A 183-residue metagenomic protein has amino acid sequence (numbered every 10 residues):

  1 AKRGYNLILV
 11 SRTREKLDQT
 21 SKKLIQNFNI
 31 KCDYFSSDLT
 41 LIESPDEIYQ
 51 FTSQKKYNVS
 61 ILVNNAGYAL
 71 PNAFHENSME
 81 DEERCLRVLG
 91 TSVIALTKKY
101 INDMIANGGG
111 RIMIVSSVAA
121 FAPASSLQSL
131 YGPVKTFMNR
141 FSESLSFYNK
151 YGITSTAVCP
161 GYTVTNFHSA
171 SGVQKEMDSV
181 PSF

Functional and structural regions predicted by a protein language model:
R3, A122, E143-I153: Active-site-adjacent segment of SDR/Rossmann-fold oxidoreductases
Y5-Q19: Conserved glycine-rich Rossmann-like NAD(P)H-binding loop of the short-chain dehydrogenase/reductase
N65-L70: Conserved NAD(P)H cofactor-binding loop of Rossmann-fold oxidoreductase domains
A73-H75, D81-L86: Substrate-binding pocket helix/loop in short-chain dehydrogenase/reductase
T97, P133-V134: Active-site helix of classical SDR
S117: Residue(s) in the substrate-gating loop at a strand-loop-helix junction that position the organic substrate next
S146-F183: SDR active-site lid
